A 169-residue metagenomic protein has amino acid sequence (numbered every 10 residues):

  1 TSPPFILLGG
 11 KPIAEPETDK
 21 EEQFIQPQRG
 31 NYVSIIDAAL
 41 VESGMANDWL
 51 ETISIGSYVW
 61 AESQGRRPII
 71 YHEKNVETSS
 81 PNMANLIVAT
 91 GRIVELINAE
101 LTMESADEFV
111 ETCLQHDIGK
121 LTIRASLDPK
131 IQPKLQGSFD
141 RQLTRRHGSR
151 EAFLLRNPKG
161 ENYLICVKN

Functional and structural regions predicted by a protein language model:
T1-N169: Class I S-adenosyl-L-methionine
